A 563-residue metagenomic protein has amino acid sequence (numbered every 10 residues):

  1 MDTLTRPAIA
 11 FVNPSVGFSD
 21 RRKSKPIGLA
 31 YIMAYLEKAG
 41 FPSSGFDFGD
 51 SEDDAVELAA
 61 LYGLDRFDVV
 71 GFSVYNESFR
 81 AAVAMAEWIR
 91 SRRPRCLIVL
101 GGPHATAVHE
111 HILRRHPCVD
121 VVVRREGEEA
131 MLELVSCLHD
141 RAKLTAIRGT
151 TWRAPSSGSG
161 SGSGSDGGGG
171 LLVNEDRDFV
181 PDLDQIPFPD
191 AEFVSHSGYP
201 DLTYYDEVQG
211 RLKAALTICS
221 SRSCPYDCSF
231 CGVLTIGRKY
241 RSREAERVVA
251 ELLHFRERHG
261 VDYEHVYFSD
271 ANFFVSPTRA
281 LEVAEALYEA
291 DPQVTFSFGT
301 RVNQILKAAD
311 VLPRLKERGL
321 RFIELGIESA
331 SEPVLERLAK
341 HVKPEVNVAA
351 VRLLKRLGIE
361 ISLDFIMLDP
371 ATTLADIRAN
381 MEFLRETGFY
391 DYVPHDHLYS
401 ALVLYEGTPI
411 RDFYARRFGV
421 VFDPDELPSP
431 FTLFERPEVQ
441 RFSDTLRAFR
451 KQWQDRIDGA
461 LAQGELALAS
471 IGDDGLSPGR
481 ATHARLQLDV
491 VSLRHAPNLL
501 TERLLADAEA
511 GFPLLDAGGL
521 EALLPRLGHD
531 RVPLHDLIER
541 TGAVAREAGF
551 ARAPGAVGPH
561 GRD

Functional and structural regions predicted by a protein language model:
D2-F11, E37, Y62, D68 (+3 more regions): Radical SAM enzyme core and accessory elements
D2-T5, I9, V16-G17, R153-G158 (+2 more regions): N-terminal [4Fe-4S]-dependent radical SAM core
N13, G45-E52, S73, T235 (+3 more regions): Residue-level recognition of beta-strand->loop/alpha-helix junctions
F18-L29: Glycine- and acidic-residue-enriched helix-capping/strand-helix junction motifs
F18-S19, H109, Y226, N272 (+4 more regions): Flexible glycine/acidic-rich beta-alpha junction loops that bind and position SAM and/or redox cofactors in anaerobic
Y35-G158, G162-F179, G407: Glycine-rich beta-alpha loop elements in corrinoid/cobalamin-binding modules across cobalamin-dependent enzymes
H109-R115, A371-E386: Catalytic cores of alpha/beta
F188-I361, D369, E382: Radical SAM [4Fe-4S] cluster-binding motif and immediate context
